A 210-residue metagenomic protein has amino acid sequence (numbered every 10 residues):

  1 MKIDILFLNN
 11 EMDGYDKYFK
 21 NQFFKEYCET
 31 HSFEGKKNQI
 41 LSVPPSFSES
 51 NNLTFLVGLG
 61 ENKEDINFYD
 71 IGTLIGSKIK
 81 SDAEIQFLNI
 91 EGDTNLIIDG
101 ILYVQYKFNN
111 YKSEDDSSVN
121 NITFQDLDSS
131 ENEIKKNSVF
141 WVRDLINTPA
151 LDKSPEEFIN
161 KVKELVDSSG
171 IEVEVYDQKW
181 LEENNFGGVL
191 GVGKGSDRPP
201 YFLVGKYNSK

Functional and structural regions predicted by a protein language model:
M1-K210: Short amphipathic alpha-helical segment within the helicase RecA-like ATPase core that mediates nucleic-acid
